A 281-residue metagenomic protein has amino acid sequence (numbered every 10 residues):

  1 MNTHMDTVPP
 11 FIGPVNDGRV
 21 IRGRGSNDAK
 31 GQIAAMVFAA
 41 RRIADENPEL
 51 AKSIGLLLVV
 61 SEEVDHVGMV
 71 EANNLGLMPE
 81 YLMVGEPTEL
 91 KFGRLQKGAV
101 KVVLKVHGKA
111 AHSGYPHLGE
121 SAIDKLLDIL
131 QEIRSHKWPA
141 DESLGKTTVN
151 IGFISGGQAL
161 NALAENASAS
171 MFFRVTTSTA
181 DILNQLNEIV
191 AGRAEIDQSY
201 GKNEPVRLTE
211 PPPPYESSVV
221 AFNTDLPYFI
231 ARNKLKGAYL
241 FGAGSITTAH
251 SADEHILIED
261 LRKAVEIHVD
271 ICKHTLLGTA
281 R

Functional and structural regions predicted by a protein language model:
M1, L82-M83, K109: Residue-level marker for buried hydrophobic side chains located in beta-strands that build the well-ordered beta-sheet
M1-S26, D45-L50, L235: Acidic/His- and Gly-rich active-site-bordering loop/insert found across diverse amide/peptide-bond hydrolases
D6-V8, S61-E63, K109, T176-S178: Short coil/turn motifs at secondary-structure junctions
R19-V20, G55, E80-M83, T148 (+1 more regions): Structural motif
G23-A34, N47, E120-I123, H255-R262: Short, conserved micro-motifs enriched in small and acidic residues
A29, I33-K101, A280: Acidic/histidine-rich catalytic neighborhood of metal-dependent amide-processing enzymes
P87-T88, R94, V100-R281: Metal-dependent amide/peptide-bond hydrolase catalytic core, centered on the "pita-bread" metallohydrolase fold
